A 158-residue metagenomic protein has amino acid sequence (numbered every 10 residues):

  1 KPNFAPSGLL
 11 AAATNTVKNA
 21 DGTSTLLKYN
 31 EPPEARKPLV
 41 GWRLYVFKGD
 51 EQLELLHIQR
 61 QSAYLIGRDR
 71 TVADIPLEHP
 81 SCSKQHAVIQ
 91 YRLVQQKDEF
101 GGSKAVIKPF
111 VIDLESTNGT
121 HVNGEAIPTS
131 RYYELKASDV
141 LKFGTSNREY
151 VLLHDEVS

Functional and structural regions predicted by a protein language model:
K1-P80, L93-E99, H154-S158: Intrinsically disordered, low-complexity acidic Ser/Thr-rich regulatory segments
Q61-V140, G144: Forkhead-associated
K142-F143, R148-H154: Eukaryotic regulatory low-complexity N-terminal regions enriched in Ser/Thr, Pro, acidic
